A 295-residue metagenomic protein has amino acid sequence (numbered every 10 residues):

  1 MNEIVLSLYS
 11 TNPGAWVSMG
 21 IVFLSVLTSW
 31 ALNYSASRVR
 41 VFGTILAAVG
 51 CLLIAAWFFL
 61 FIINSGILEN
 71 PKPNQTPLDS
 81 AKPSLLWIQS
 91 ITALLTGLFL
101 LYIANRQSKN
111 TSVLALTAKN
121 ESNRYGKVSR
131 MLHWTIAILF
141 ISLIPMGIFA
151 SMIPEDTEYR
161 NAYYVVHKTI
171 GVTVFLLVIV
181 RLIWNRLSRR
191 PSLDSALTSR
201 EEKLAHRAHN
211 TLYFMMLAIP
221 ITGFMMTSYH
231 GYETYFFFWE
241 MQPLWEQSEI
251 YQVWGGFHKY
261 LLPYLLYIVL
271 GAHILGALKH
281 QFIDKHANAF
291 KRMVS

Functional and structural regions predicted by a protein language model:
N2-S295: Membrane-embedded alpha-helical bundles that constitute the cytochrome b-like, heme-associated redox core of multi-pass
